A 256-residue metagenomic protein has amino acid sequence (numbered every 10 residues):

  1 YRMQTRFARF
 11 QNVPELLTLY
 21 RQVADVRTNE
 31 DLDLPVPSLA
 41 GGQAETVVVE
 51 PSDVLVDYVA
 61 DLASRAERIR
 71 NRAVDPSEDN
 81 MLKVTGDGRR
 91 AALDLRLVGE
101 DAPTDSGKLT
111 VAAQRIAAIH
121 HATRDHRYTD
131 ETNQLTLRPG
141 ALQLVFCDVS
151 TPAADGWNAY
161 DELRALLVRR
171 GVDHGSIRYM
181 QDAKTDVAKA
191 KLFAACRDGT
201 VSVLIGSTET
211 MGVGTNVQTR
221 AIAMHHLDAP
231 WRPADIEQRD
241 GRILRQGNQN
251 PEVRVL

Functional and structural regions predicted by a protein language model:
Y1-A102, S106, A118, L256: Inter-lobe coupling linker of SF2 helicases/translocases
D25, V54-V56, A91-V98, D148-A153 (+4 more regions): Short, solvent-exposed loop/turn segments at secondary-structure junctions
Y58-N71, D101-C147: Conserved interdomain hinge at the start of the Helicase C-terminal
R72-M81, L137-D161: Conserved strand-helix element at the start of the C-terminal RecA-like helicase core
V149-Y179: Conserved helicase motor "Helicase C" RecA-like lobe of SF1/SF2 P-loop NTPases
D173-T208: Conserved helicase ATPase core of P-loop NTP-dependent helicases/translocases
N216-A229, V253-L256: A short beta-strand element within the Helicase C-terminal
L244-L256: Conserved segment of the helicase C-terminal RecA-like domain
